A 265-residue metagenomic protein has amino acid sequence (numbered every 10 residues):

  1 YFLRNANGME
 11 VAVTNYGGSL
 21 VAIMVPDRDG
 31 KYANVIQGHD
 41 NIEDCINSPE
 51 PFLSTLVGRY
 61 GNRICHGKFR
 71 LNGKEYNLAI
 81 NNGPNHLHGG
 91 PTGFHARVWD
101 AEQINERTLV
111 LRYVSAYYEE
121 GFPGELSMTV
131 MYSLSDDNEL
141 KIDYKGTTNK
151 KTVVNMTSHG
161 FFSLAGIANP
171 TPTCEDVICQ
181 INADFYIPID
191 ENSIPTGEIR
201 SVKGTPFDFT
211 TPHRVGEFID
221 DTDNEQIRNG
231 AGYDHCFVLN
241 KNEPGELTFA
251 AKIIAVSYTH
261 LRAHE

Functional and structural regions predicted by a protein language model:
Y1-A6, E75, A79-D137: Extended, loop-rich substrate-binding clefts of extracytoplasmic carbohydrate-active enzymes
Y1-H39: Generic N-terminal segment detector
R4-S19, V114-T171: Acidic, contiguous internal or C-terminal segments within carbohydrate-active enzymes that form a structured patch used
I23, F69, I253: Short aromatic-centered micro-motifs
V35-F94, P195, S201, F207-D208: Active-site loop/turn microenvironments that scaffold catalytic and metal-binding pockets
N169-V256: Active-site/ligand-binding surface loops and adjacent short beta/alpha elements that line catalytic pockets across
T259-L261, E265: Conserved small/polar residues in nucleotide/adenosyl-binding loops
